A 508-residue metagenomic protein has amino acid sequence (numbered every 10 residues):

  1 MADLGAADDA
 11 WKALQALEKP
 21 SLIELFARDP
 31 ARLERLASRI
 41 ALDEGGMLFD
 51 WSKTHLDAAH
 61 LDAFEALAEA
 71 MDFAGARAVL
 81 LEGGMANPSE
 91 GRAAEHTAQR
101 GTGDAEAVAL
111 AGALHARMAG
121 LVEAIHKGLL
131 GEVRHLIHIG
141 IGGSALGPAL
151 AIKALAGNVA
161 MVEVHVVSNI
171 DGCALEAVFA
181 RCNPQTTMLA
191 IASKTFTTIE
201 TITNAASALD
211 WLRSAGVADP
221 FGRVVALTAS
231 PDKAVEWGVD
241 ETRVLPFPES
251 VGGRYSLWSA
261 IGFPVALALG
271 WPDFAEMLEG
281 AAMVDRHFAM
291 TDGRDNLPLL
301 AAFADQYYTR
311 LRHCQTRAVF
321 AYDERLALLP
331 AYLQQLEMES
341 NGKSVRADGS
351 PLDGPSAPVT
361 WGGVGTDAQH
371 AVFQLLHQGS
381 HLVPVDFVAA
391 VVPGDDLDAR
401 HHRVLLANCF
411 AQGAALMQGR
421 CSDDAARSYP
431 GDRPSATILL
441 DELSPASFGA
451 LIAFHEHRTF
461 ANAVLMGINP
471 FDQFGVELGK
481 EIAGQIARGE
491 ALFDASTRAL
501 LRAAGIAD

Functional and structural regions predicted by a protein language model:
A2-L129, R134, H402-F410, A414-Q418 (+3 more regions): Extended, charge-enriched "interface" segments that sit outside catalytic cores
E34-L36, L146-A149, L175-E176, I199-T201 (+6 more regions): Short helix/loop capping segments that flank catalytic or ligand/cofactor-binding pockets
W51-S52, P355-E442: Helicase-primase coupling helices
G120-T291, Q485: Glycine-rich phosphate-binding loops that contact phosphosugars or nucleotide phosphates
H135-G140, L189-T195, T316-D323, V359-T360 (+1 more regions): Short glycine-rich or small-residue beta-strand-to-loop segments that form or flank ligand, phosphate, metal/Fe-S
A151-A156, A180-P184, A205-A208, T242 (+4 more regions): Short, solvent-exposed amphipathic alpha-helical segments in soluble enzyme and RNA/protein-processing domains
W211-L397, L478-I482, R488-D508: Active-site phosphate/pyrophosphate-binding segments
R427, S444-S496: C-terminal structured subdomain/cap of oxidoreductase catalytic cores
